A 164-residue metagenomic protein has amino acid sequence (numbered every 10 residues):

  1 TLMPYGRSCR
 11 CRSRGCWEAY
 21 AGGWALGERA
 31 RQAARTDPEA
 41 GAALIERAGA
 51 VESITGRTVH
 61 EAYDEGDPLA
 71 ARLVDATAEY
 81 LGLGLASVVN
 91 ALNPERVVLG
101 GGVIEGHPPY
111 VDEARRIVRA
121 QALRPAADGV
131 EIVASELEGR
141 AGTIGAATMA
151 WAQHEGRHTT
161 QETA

Functional and structural regions predicted by a protein language model:
P4-A164: ATP-binding/phosphotransfer module of carbohydrate and carboxylate kinases, centering on a glycine-rich
